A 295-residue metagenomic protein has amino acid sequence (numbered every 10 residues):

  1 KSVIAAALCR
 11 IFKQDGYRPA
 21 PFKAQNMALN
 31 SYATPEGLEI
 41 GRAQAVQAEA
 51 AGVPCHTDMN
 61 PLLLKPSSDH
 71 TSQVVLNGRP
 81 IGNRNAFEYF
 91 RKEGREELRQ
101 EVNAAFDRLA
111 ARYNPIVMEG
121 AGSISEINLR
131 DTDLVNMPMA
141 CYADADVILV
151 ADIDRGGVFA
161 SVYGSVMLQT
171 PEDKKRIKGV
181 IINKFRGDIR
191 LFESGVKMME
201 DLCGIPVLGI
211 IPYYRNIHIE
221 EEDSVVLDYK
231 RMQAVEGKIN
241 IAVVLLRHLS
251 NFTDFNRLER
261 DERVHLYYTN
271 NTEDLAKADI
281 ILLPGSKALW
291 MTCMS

Functional and structural regions predicted by a protein language model:
K1-S295: Flexible phosphate-sensing "switch/lid" loops adjacent to ATP/NTP-binding sites across phosphate-transfer
